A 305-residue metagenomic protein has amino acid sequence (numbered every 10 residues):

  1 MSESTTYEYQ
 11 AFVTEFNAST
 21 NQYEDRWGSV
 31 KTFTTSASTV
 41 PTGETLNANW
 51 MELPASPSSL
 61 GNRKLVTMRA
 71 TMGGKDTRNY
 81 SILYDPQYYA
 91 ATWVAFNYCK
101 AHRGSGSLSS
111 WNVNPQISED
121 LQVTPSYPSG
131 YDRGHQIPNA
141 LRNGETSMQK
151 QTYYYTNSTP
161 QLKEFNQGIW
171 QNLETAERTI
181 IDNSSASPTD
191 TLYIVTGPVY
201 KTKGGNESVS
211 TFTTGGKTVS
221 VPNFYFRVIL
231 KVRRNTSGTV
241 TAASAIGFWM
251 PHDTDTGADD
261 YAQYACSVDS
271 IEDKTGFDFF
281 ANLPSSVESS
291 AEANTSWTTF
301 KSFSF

Functional and structural regions predicted by a protein language model:
M1-A37: Short, surface-exposed linear motifs at loops/turns and structural transition points
S36-F305: Domain-level detector for secreted/extracellular nuclease and nuclease-toxin modules, and for the ENPP-like C-terminal
